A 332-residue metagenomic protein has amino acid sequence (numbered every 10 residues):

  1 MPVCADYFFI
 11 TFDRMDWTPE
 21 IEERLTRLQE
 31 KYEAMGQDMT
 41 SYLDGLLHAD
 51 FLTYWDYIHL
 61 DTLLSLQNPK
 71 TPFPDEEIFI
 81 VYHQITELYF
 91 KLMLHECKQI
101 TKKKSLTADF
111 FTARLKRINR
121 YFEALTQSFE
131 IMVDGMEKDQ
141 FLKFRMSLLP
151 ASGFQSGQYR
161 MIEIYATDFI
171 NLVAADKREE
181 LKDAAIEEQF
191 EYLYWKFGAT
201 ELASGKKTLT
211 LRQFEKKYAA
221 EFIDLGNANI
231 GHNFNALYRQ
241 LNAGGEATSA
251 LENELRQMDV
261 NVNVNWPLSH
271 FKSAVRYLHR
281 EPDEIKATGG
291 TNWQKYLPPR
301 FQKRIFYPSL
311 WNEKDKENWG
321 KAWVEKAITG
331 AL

Functional and structural regions predicted by a protein language model:
F8, F12-L332: Surface-exposed peri-terminal alpha-helical interaction modules
